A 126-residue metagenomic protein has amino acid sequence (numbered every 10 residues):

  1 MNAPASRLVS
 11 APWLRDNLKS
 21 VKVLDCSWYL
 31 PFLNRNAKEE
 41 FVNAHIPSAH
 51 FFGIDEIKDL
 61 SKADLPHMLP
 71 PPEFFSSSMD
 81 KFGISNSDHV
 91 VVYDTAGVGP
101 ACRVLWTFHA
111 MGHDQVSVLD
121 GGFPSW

Functional and structural regions predicted by a protein language model:
M1-S125: Cytosolic catalytic domains that perform sulfur/thiol-centered chemistry
